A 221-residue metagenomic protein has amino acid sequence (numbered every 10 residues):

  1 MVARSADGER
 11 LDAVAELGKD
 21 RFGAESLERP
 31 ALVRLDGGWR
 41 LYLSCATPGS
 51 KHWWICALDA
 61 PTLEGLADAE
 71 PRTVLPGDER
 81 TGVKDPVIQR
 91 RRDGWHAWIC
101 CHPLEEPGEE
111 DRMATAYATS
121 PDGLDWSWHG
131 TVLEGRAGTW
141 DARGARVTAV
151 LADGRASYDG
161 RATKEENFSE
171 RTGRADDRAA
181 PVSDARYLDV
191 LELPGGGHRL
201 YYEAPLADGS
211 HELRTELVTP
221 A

Functional and structural regions predicted by a protein language model:
M1-L27, A31-R143, L151-S183, E192-A221: Beta-rich carbohydrate-recognition and catalytic domains
